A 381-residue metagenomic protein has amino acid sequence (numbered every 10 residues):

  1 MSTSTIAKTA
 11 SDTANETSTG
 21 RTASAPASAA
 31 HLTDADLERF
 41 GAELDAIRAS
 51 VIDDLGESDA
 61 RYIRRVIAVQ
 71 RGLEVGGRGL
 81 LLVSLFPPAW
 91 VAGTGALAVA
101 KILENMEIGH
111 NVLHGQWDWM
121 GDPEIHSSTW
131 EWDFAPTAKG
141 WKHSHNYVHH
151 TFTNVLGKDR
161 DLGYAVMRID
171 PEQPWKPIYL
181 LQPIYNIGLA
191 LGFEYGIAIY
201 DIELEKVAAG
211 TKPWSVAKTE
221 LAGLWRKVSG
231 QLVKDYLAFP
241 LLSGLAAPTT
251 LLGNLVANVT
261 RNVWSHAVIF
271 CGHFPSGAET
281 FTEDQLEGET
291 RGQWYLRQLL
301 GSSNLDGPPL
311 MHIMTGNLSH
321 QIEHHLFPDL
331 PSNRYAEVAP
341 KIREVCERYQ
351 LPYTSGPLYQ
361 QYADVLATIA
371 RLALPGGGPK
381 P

Functional and structural regions predicted by a protein language model:
S2-T9, T17-G76: Low-complexity, highly charged intrinsically disordered N-terminal segments that act as targeting/localization
D12, A29, L44-R61, P275-L305 (+2 more regions): Polar-ligand-bearing catalytic/cofactor-coordination segments of membrane-embedded or membrane-tethered inner-membrane
G56, L81-S84, W117, P331: Short, flexible helix-adjacent loops and helix caps
R61-N105, L180-Y195, T219-A267: Alpha-helical bilayer-embedded segments of polytopic membrane proteins, i.e., transmembrane/intramembrane helices
V99-K218, L286-G376: Membrane-embedded catalytic scaffold of the fatty acid hydroxylase/desaturase
P240, L252-T290, A370-P375: Extended hydrophobic/aromatic segments used for targeting, binding, or gating
